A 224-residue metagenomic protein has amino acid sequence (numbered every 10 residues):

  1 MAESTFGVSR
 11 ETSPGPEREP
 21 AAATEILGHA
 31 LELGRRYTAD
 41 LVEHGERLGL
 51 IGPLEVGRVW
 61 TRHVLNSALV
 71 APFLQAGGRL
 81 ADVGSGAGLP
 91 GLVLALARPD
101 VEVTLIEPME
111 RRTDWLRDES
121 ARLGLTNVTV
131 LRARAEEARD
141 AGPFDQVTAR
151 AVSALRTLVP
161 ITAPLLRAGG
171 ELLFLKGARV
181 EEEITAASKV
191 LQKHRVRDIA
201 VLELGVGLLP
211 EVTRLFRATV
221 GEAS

Functional and structural regions predicted by a protein language model:
M1-A81, A97, R111-V128: Class I SAM-dependent transferase core
E11-S13, E17, A87, L105 (+2 more regions): Compositionally biased, intrinsically disordered/low-complexity regions enriched for serine, proline and threonine
T38-E43, G88-L89, V130-L131, T157-P160: Short hydrophobic/aromatic-rich motifs at helix boundaries and adjacent loops
E55, P90-L92, E183: Residues at secondary-structure transition points
V83-S85: Conserved beta-strand/loop positions that form the S-adenosyl-L-methionine
A87-D100: Conserved SAM-binding loop of SAM-dependent methyltransferases across substrates and taxa, primarily the Class I
R98-S224: S-adenosylmethionine
